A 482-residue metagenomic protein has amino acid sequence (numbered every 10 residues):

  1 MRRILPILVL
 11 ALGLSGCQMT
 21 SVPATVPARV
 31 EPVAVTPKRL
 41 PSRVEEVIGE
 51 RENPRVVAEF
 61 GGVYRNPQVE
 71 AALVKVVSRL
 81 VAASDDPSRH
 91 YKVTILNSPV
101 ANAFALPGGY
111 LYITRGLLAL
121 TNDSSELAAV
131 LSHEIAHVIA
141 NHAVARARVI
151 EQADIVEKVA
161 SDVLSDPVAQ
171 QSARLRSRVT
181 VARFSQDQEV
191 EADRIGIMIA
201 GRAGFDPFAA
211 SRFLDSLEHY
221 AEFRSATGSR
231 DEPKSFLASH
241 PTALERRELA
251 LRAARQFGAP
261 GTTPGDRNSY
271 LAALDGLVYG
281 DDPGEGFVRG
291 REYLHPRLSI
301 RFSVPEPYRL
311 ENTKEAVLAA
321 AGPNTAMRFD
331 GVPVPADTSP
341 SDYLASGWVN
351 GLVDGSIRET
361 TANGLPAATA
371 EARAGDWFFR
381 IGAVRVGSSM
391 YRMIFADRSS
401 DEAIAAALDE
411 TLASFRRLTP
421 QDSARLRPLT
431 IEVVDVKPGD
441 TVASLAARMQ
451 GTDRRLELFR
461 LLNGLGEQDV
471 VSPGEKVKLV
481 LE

Functional and structural regions predicted by a protein language model:
R2-P6, C17-H295, V304, R309 (+4 more regions): A Zn2+-metalloprotease active-site environment signal
V93, A101, L111-Y112, M327 (+3 more regions): Surface-exposed aromatic
A128, E306-L310, M393-T430: Surface-exposed amphipathic alpha-helical segments
R328, A345-I394: Signature of long, low-cysteine stretches enriched in small and polar/charged residues
P420-D453, E475: Primarily a LysM-type cell-wall glycan-binding module
R454-E482: Extracellular LysM carbohydrate-binding repeats and other cell-envelope/extracellular binding modules
